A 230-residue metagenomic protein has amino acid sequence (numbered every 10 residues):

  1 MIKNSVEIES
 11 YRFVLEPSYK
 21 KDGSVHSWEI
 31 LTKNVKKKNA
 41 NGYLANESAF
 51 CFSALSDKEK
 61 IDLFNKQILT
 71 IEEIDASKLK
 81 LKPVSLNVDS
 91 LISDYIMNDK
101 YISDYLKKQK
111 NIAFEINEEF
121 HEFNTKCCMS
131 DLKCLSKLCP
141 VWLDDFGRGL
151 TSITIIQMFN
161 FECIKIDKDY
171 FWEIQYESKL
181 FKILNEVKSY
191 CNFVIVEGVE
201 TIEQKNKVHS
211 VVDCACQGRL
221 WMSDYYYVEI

Functional and structural regions predicted by a protein language model:
M1-H26, T32-A40, N111, E115-E122 (+2 more regions): EAL-family c-di-GMP phosphodiesterase catalytic domain
I8, L79-L81, K107-Q109, S136 (+1 more regions): Short, well-ordered coil/turn elements that cap or connect secondary structure elements
N34-S56: A short, polar/charged loop-to-alpha-helix boundary motif
E59-M129: Catalytic core of bacterial c-di-GMP phosphodiesterases, primarily the EAL and HD-GYP domains, capturing alpha-helical
V84-I96, D144, R148-Q157: N-terminal-biased segments
K100-Q109, S130-L138, K182-V187: Catalytic-core regions built around general acid/base machinery
